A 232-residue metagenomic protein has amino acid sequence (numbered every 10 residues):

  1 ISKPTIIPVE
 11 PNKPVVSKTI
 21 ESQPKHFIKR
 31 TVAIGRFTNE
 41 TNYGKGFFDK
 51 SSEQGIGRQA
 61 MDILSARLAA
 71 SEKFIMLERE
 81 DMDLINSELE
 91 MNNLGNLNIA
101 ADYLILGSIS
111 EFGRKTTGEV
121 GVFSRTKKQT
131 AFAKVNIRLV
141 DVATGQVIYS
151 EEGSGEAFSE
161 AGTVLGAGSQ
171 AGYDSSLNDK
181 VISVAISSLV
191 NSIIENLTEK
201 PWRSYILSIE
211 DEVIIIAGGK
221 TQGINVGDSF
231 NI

Functional and structural regions predicted by a protein language model:
I1-I75, D81-I85, A143, E151-E156 (+2 more regions): A structural "domain/chain start" motif
H26, S52-A60, N96-L97, A101 (+3 more regions): Extracytoplasmic/periplasmic, Sec-exported soluble proteins
S52-G57, D62, A69-V122, K128 (+1 more regions): Short, solvent-exposed, polar/charged sequence segments at loop or secondary-structure edges
D102-T163: Amphipathic beta-strand/beta-sheet edge segments enriched in Tyr/Trp
S150, S159, V164-L165, S187 (+2 more regions): Acidic, serine/threonine- and glycine-rich low-complexity intrinsically disordered segments that serve as flexible
T163-G166, A171-D174, N178, L189: Active-site-adjacent mobile loop/cap segments within catalytic or ligand-binding domains
L177-K200: Short, structured interface segments
F230-I232: Beta-strand/loop-dominated core regions that host nucleotide or nucleotide-derived cofactor-binding catalytic loops
